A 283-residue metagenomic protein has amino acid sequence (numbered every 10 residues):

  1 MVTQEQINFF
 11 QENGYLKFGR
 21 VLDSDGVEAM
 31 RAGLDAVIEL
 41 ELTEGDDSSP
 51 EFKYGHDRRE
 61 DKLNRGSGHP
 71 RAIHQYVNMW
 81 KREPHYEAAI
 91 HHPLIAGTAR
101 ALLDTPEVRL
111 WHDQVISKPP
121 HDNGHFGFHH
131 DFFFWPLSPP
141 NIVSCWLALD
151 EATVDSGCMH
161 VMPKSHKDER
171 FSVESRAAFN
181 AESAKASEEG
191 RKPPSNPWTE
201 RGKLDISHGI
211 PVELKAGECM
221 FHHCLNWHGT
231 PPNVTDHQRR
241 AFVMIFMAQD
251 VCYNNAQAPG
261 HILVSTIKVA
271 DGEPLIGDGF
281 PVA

Functional and structural regions predicted by a protein language model:
M1-E12, G19-F128, F134-L137, Q257 (+2 more regions): Non-heme Fe(II)-dependent double-stranded beta-helix
N8, A152-W227: Double-stranded beta-helix
L40-E51, N64, F171-N180, A216-F221 (+1 more regions): Non-heme Fe(II)/2-oxoglutarate
R58-E60, H130, P193-I206, D236-Q238 (+1 more regions): Short, surface-exposed loop/helix-turn segments at secondary-structure junctions that function as lids/hinges flanking
A89, T105-V108, F132, P136 (+2 more regions): Active-site region of the double-stranded beta-helix
L103, H130-I142, S207-H208, L214 (+1 more regions): A short beta-loop-beta micro-motif enriched in histidine and acidic residues
H121-D122, G127-H130, P139, D155-V161 (+2 more regions): A short secondary-structure junction signal
P136-V154, E213-L214, F221, I245-Q249: Short, conserved beta-strand element in jelly-roll/cupin
